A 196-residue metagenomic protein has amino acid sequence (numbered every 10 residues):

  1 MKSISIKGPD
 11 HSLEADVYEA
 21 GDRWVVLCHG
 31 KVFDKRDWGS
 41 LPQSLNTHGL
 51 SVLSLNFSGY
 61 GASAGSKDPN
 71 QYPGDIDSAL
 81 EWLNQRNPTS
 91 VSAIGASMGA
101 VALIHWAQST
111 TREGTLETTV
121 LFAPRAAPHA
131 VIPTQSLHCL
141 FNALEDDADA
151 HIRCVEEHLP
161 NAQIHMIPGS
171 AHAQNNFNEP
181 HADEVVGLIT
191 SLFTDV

Functional and structural regions predicted by a protein language model:
M1-Y18: N-terminal cap/lid segment of alpha/beta-hydrolase-fold proteins
D22-G30: Short beta-strand element of the alpha/beta-hydrolase
K31-Q43, A150-H151: The serine-hydrolase catalytic nucleophile loop
D37, S66-R86: Alpha/beta-hydrolase active-site loop
L45-A64: Conserved alpha/beta-hydrolase
E81-T134: Primarily recognizes the serine-hydrolase "nucleophile elbow" in alpha/beta-hydrolase and SGNH/GDSL folds
T134, C139-N142: Short beta-strand/loop motif that positions the catalytic acidic residue of the alpha/beta-hydrolase fold
S170-A182: Catalytic histidine-centered segment of alpha/beta-hydrolase-like enzymes
